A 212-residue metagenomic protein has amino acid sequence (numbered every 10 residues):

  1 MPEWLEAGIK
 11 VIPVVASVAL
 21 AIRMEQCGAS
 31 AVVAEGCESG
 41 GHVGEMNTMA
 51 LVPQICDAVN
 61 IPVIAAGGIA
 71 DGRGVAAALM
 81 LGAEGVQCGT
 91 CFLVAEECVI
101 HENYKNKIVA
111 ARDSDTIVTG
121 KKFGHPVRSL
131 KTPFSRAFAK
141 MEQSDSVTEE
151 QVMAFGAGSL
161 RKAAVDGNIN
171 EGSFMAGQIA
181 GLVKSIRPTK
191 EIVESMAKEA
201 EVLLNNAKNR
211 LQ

Functional and structural regions predicted by a protein language model:
M1-I64, D71-T90, N170: Alpha/beta enzyme core
A50-I64, A70-Q212: Conserved active-site-proximal phosphate/metal-binding subdomains
